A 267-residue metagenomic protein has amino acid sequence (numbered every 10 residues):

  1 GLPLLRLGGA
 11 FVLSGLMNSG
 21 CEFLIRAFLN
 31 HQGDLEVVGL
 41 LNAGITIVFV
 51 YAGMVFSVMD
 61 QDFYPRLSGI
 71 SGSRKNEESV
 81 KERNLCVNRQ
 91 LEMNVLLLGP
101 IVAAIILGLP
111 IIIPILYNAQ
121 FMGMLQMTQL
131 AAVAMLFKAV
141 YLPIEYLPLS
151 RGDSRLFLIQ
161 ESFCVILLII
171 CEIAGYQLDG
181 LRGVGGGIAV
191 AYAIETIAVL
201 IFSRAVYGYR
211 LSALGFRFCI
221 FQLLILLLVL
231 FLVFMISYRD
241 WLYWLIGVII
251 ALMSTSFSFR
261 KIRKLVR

Functional and structural regions predicted by a protein language model:
G1-G69, A134, K138-L142: Transmembrane helical elements of multi-pass membrane transporters/channels
G1-S14, N84, N88-E92, F257-R267: N-terminal membrane topogenesis motif
L2-R6, G39-N42, A119-Q129, L242: Juxtamembrane helix-entry segments on the extracytoplasmic side of multipass membrane proteins
S14, N18-E22, I45-V48, D60 (+5 more regions): Short runs within selected transmembrane alpha-helices of multi-pass transporters and secretion channels
E36-G39, N88, M122-L125, S154-R155 (+1 more regions): Residues that define the loop-to-transmembrane-helix transition and helix capping in multi-pass membrane transporters
G44, V48-V95, E145-S150: Helix-loop junctions and terminal segments of transmembrane helices in multi-pass membrane transport/translocation
V55, M59, N84-K138, I169-Q177 (+1 more regions): Alpha-helical transmembrane segments of multi-pass membrane transport and lipid-handling proteins
L230-R267: Membrane-proximal transmembrane or re-entrant/amphipathic helices at the cytosolic face
